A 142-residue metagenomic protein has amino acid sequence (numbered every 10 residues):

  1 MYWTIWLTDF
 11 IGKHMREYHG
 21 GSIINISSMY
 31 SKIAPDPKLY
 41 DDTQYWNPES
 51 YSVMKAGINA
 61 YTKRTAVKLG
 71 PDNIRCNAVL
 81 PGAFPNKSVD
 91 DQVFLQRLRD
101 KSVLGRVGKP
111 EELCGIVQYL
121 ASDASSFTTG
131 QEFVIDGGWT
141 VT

Functional and structural regions predicted by a protein language model:
W3-I11, Y61-T62, I116, L120: Hydrophobic positions on the long internal alpha-helix of Rossmann-like NAD(P)-dependent oxidoreductase domains
K13, V67-K68, S126: Alpha-helical segment proximal to the catalytic Tyr-Lys
G20, G70, R75, T128-G130: Short, small/polar-rich loop/turn modules that mediate ligand/substrate recognition or access, typified
I24, C76-V79, G130, I135: Hydrophobic structural elements of the Rossmann-like NAD(P)H-binding subdomain that define the short-chain
I24-G57, T62-P71, A83: Catalytic loop of short-chain dehydrogenase/reductase
P35-Q44, P71, A78-S102, E112 (+1 more regions): A glycine/serine/threonine-rich, flexible loop-to-helix segment that serves as the NAD(P) cofactor-binding "lid"
S102-L113, A124: A conserved structural motif in NAD(P)-dependent oxidoreductases
Q118, T129-T142: Short C-terminal tail/terminal secondary-structure segment of NAD(P)H-dependent dehydrogenase/reductase domains
